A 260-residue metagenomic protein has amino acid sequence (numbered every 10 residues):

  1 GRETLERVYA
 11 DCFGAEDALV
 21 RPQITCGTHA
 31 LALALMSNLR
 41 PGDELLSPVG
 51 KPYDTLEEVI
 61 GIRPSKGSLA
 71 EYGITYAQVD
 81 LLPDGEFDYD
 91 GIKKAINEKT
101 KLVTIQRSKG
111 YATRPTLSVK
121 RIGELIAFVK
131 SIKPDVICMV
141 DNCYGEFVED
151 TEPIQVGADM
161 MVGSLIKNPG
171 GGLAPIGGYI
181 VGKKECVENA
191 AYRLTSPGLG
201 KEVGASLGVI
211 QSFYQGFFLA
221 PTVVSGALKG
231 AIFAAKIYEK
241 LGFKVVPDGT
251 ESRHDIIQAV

Functional and structural regions predicted by a protein language model:
G1-G27, I62: Conserved N-terminal alpha-helix of the aminotransferase class I/II PLP-enzyme fold
G14-A15, Y72, R253: Short, solvent-exposed coil/turn segments
T25-S225, K229, A235-Y238, K244-V246: Conserved PLP-enzyme active-site core in the AAT-like
L219, Q258-V260: Short glycine/threonine-rich loop-to-helix capping motif typified by GTGT followed within a few residues by an Asp-Pro
G242-F243, Q258: Conserved thiamine diphosphate
T250-Q258: Conserved glycine-rich beta-strand-loop-beta hairpin in the small C-terminal domain of fold type I
